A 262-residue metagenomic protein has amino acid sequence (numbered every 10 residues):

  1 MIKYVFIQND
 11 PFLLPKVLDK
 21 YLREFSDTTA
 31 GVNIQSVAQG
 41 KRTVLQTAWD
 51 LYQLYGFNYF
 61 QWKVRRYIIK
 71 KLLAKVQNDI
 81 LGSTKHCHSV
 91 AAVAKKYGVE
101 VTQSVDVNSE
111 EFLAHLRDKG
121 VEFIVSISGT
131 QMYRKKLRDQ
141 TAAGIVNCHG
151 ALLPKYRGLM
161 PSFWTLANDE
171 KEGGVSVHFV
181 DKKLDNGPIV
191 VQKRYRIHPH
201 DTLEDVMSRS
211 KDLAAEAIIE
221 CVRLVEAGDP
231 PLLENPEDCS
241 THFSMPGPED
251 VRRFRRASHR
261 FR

Functional and structural regions predicted by a protein language model:
M1-R262: One-carbon transfer enzymes
